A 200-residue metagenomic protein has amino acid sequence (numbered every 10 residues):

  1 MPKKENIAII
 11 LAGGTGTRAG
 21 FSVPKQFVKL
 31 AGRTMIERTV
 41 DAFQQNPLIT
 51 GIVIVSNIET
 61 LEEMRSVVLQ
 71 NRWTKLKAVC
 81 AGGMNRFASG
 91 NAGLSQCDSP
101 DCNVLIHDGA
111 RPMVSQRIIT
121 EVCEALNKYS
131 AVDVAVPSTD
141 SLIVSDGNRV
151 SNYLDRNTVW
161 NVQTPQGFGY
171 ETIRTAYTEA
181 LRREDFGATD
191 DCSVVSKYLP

Functional and structural regions predicted by a protein language model:
K3-L61: N-terminal glycine-rich phosphate-binding loop and ensuing alpha1 helix
I10, I36, G93, H107-D108 (+2 more regions): Residue-level signal for inorganic ion chemistry
V40-Q44, V68, V195: Hydrophobic C-terminal alpha-helix "anchor/cap" residues
E62-V67: Acidic helix N-cap motif at the loop->helix transition within catalytic regions of sugar-transfer enzymes
R72-M84: Conserved donor nucleotide-binding strand/loop of the catalytic core
A88-N103: Active-site nucleotide-sugar/metal-binding loop of Leloir-type enzymes
M113-P200: Conserved core of the sugar-phosphate nucleotidyltransferase
